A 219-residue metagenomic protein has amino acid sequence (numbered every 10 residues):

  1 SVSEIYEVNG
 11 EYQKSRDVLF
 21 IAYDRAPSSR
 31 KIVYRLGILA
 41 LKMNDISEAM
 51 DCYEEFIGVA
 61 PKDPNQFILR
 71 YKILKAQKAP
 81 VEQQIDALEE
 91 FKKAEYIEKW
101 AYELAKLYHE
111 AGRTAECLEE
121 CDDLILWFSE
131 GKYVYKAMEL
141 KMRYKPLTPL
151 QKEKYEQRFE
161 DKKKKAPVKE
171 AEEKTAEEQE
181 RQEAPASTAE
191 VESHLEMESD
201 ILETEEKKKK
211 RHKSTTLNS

Functional and structural regions predicted by a protein language model:
S3-E7, F20-I21, K31-N44, M50-Y96: Alpha-helical adaptor scaffolds
Y12, I46, P80-V81, T114: TPR-repeat structural position
S15, A49, Q83-Q84, C117: Single-residue signature of alpha-solenoid repeat helices
V33, Q66-F67, A101, V134-M138: Canonical tetratricopeptide repeat
N44, K78-A79, G112, K145 (+1 more regions): Short coil/turn linking the two alpha-helices of tandem helical-hairpin repeats
G58-A60, T114-Y133, M138-K163: TPR/TPR-like (Sel1-like) alpha-helical repeat modules
K152-S219: Intrinsically disordered, low-complexity acidic segments enriched in Asp/Glu and Pro
